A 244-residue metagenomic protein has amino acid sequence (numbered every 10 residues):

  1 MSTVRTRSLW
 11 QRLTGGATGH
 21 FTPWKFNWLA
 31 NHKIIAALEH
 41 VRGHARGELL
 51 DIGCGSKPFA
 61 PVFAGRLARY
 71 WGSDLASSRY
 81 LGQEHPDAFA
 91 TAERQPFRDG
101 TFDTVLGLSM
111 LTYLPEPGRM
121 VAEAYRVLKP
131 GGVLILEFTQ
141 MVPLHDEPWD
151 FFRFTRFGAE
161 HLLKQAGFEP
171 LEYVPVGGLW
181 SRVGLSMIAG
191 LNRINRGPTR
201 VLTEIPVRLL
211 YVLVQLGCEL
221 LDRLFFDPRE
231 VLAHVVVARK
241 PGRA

Functional and structural regions predicted by a protein language model:
M1-F97, T104, L108, R229-H234 (+1 more regions): Conserved N-terminal segment of class I S-adenosyl-L-methionine
A64, P115, K129: Short conserved AdoMet
S109-Y113: Short catalytic micro-motifs in class I SAM-dependent methyltransferases
P115-R119, D146: Short N-terminal helix/helix-N-cap motif within the alpha/beta-hydrolase-1
G118-V133: A short glycine-rich, Lys/Arg-flanked "PGG" loop and its adjoining helix->strand segment in the class I
V133-L162: Conserved class I S-adenosyl-L-methionine
G167-L179: Conserved S-adenosyl-L-methionine
W180-A244: A C-terminal cap/extension of S-adenosyl-L-methionine-dependent methyltransferases that defines the acceptor-substrate
